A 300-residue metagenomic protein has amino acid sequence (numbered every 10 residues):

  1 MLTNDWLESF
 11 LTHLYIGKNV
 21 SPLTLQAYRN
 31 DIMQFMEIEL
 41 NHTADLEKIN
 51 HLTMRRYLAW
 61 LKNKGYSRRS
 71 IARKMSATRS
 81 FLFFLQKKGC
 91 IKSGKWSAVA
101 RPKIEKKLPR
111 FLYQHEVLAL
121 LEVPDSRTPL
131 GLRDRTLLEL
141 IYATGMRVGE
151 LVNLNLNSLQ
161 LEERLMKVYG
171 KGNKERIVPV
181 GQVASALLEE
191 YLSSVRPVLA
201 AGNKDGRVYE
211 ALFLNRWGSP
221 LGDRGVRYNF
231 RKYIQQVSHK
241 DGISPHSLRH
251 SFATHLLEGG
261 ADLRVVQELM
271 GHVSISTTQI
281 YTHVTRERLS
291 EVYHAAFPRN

Functional and structural regions predicted by a protein language model:
M1-N300: Conserved catalytic core of the tyrosine transesterase superfamily
